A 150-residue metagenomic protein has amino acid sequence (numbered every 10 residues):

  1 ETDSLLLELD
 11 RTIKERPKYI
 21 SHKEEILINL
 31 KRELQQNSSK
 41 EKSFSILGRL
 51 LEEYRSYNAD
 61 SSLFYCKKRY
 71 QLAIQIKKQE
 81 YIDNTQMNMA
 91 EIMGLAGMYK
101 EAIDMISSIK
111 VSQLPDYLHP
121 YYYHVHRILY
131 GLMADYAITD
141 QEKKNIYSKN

Functional and structural regions predicted by a protein language model:
E1-N150: A "functional boundary" signal
